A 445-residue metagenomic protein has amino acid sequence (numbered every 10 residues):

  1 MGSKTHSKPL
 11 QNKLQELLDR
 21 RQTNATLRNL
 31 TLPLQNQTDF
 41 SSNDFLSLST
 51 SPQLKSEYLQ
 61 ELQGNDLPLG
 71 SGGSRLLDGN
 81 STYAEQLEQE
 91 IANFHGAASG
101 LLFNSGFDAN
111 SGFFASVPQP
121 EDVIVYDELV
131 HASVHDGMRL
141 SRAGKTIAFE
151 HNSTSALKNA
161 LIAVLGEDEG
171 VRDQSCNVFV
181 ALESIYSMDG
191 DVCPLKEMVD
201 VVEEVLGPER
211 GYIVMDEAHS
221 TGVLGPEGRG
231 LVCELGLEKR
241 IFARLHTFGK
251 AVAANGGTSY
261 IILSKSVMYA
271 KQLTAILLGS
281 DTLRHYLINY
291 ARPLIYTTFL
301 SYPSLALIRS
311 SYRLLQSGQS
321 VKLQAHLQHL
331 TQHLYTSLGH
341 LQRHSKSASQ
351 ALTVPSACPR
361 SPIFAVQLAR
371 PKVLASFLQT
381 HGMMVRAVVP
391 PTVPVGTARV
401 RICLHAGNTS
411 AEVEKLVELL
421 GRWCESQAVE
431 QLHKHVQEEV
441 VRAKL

Functional and structural regions predicted by a protein language model:
M1-K13, L17-L18, L27, A84 (+5 more regions): Non-catalytic terminal extensions of PLP-dependent enzymes
K4-G70: N-terminal "arm"/small-domain region of PLP-dependent enzymes with the aminotransferase-like
L48, V321-G382, T392, G396 (+3 more regions): Conserved PLP-binding catalytic core of the aspartate aminotransferase-like
S56-G106: Conserved N-terminal alpha-helix of the aminotransferase class I/II PLP-enzyme fold
S105, V125-R142: Substrate-binding/gating loop at the entrance of the active-site cleft, primarily in PLP-dependent aminotransferase-like
F113-A132, T154: Conserved PLP-anchoring active-site segment centered on the Schiff-base-forming lysine
I147, H151-V214: Active-site phosphate-binding strand-loop segment of PLP-dependent enzymes
Y212, H219, L224-Q350, V354-A357: Active-site C-terminal subdomain of aminotransferase-like
